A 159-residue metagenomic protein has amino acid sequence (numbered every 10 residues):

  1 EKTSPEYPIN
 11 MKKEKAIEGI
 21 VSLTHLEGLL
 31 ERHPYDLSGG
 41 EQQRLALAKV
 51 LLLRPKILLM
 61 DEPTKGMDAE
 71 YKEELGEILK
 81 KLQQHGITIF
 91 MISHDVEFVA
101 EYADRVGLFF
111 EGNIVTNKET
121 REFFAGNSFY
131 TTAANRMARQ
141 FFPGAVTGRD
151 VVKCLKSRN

Functional and structural regions predicted by a protein language model:
K12-L29: Conserved ABC ATPase "signature" region
H33-L37, E41: Conserved ABC ATPase signature
L58-D61: Catalytic Walker B motif of ABC-type/P-loop ATPase nucleotide-binding domains
S93-H94: H-loop/switch region of ABC-family ATPase nucleotide-binding domains
V99-E101: A short, surface-exposed alpha-helical micro-motif characterized by mixed small hydrophobic and charged/polar residues
N113-M137: Conserved beta-strand-loop-alpha-helix hinge in the C-terminal portion of ABC ATPase nucleotide-binding domains
Y130-N159: ABC ATPase nucleotide-binding domains
